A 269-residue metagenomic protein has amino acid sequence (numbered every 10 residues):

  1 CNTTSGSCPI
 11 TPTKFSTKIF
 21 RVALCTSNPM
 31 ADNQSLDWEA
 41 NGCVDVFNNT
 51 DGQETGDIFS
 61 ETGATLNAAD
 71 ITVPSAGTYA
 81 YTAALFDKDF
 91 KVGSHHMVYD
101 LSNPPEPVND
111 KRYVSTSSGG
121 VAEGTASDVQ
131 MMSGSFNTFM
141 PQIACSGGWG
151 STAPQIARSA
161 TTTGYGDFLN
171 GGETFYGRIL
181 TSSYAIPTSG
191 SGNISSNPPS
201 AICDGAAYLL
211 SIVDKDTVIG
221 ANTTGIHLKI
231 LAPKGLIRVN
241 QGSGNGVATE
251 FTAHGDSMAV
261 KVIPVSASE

Functional and structural regions predicted by a protein language model:
C1-E269: A short, solvent-exposed, low-complexity linear motif enriched for acidic/polar residues with Pro/Gly/Ser/Thr
